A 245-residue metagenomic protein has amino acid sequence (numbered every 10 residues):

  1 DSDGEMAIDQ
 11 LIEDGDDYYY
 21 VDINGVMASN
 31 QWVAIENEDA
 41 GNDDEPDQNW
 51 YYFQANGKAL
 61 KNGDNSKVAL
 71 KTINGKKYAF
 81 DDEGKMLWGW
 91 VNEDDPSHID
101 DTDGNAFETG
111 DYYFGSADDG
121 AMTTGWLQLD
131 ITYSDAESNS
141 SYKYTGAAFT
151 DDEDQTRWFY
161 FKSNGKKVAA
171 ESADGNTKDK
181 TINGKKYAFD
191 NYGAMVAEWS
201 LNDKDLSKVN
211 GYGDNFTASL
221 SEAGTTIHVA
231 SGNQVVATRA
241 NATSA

Functional and structural regions predicted by a protein language model:
D1-A245: Extracellular adhesion/carbohydrate-binding repeat motifs centered on closely spaced tryptophans
